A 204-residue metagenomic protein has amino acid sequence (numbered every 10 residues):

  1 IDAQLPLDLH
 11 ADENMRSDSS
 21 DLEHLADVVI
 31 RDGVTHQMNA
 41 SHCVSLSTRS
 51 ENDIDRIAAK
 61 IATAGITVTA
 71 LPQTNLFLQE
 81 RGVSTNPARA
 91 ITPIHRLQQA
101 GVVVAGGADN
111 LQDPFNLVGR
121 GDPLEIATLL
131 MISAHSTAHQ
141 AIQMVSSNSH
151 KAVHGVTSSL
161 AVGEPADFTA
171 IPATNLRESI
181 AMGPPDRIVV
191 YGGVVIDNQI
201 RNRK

Functional and structural regions predicted by a protein language model:
I1-N39, S45-T67, S84-V104: Histidine/acidic residue-rich metal-binding segments in metalloenzymes
E13-S17, V44-L46, P72-L76, N110-Q112: Active-site-proximal loop/turn and secondary-structure-junction residues that shape catalytic pockets, frequently
R16, T48, F115, E178 (+1 more regions): Conserved protein kinase catalytic core
D27-M38, T74, L78, R89-A173: His/Asp/Glu-enriched, well-ordered alpha-helical/loop segment that forms or immediately abuts the divalent-metal
S41, T69, V190: Residues in well-ordered beta-strands of folded domains
E80-G82: N-terminal beta-loop-helix "entrance" segment that forms/cooperates in small-molecule cofactor or anionic ligand
S147, V162-K204: C-terminal cap of metal-dependent C-N hydrolases
